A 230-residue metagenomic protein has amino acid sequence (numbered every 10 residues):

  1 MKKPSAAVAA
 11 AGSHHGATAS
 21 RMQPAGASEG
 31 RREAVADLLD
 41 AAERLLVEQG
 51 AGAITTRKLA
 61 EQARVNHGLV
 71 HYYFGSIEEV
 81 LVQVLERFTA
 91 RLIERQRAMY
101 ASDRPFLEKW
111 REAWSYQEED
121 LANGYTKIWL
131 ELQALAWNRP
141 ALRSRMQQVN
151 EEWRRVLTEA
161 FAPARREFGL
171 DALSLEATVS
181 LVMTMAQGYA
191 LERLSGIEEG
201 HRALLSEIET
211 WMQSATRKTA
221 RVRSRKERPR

Functional and structural regions predicted by a protein language model:
M1-E33, R44, T219-R230: N-terminal intrinsically disordered/low-complexity leader segments
A34-D37, A41-E79, Q83: Helix-turn-helix
H71-F74, E119, L132-N138: Short helix-capping/turn signature of helix-turn-helix
G75-E79, Q83, A101-R104, W137 (+4 more regions): Residues in soluble alpha-helical coiled-coils and helical-bundle/repeat scaffolds
Q83, E94-T126, A172-V182: Hydrophobic alpha-helical connector segments
E86-R91: Short, basic, alpha-helical segments at the C-terminal edge of helix-turn-helix-like DNA-binding modules
I93-E94, A98-M99, L121-L130, P140-R166 (+1 more regions): Amphipathic alpha-helical packing segments from all-alpha helical-bundle domains
R143-Q147, A164-R230: Hydrophobic/aromatic-rich alpha-helical bundle segments in the mid-to-C-terminal region
